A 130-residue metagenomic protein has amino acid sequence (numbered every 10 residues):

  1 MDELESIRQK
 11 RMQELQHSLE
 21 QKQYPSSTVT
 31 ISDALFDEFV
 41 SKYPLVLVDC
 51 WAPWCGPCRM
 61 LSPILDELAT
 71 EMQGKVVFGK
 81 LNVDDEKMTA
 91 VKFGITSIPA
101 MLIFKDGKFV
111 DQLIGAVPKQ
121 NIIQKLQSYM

Functional and structural regions predicted by a protein language model:
M1-L47, P53, P63-V76, K87-M88 (+3 more regions): Proteins that catalyze or organize thiol-disulfide redox chemistry and the adjacent proteostasis machinery handling
V48, G79-N82: Rossmann-like NAD(H)/NADP(H) cofactor-binding core
C55-C58: Short cysteine clusters
N82, K105-D106: A short, terminal or domain-edge coil/loop segment
